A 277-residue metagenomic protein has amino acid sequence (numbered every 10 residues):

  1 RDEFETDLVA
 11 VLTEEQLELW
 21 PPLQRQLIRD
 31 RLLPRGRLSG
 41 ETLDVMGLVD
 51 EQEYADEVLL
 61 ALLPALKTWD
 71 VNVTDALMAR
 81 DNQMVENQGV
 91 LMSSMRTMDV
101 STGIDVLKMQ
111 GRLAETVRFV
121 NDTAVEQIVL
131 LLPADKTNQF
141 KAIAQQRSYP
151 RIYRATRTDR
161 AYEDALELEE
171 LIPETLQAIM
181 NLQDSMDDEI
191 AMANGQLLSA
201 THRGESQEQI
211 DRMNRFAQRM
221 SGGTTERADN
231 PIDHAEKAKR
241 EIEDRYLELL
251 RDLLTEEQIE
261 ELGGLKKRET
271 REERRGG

Functional and structural regions predicted by a protein language model:
R1-G277: Charge-rich (acidic/polar
